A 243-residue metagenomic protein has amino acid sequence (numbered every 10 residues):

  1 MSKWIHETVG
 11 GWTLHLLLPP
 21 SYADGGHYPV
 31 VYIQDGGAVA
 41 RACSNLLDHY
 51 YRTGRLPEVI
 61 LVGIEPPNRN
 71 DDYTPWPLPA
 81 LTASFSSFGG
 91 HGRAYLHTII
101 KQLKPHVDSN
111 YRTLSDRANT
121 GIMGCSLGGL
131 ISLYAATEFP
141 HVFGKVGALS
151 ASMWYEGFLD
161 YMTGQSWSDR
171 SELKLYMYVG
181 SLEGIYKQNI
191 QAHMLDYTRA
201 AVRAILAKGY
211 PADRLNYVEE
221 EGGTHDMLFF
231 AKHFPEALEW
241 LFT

Functional and structural regions predicted by a protein language model:
M1-T243: Non-catalytic cap/lid and distal C-terminal segments of serine-dependent acyl enzymes
